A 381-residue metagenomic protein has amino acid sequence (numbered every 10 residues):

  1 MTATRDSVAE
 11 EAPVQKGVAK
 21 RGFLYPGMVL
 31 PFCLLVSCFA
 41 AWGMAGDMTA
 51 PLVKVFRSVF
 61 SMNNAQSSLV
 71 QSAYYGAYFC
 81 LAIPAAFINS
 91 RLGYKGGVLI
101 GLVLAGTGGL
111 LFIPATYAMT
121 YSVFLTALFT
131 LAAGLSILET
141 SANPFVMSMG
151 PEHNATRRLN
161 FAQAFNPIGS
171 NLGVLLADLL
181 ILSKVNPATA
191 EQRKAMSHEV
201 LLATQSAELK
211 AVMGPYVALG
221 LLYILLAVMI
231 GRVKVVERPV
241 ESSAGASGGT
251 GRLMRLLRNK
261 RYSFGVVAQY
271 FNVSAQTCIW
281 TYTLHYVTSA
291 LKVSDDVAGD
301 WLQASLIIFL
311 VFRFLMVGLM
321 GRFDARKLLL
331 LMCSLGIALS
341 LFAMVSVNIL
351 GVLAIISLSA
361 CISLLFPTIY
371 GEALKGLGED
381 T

Functional and structural regions predicted by a protein language model:
T2-C38, W42, S58, M254: Cytosolic juxtamembrane N-terminal segment immediately preceding the first transmembrane helix of multi-pass
L30-F60, A142-N143, I279-V287: Extracytoplasmic
G43, V103-A118, S334-V347: C-terminal ends and interior cores of transmembrane alpha-helices in multi-pass membrane transporters/permeases
T49-V53, G173-L182, R255-Q303: Extracytoplasmic gate region of multi-pass secondary transporters
C80-S122: Conserved MFS/SLC helix-loop-helix module at the cytosolic interface between two early adjacent transmembrane helices
L81-Y94, I181, F312-A325: Helix-to-loop junctions at the C-terminal end of transmembrane segments in multipass secondary transporters
T120-L138, L350-L365: Hydrophobic core of transmembrane alpha-helices in multi-pass small-molecule transporters, especially MFS/SLC-type
I137-P151, S363-G378: Intracellular juxtamembrane helix-capping segments at the cytosolic ends of symmetry-related transmembrane helices
